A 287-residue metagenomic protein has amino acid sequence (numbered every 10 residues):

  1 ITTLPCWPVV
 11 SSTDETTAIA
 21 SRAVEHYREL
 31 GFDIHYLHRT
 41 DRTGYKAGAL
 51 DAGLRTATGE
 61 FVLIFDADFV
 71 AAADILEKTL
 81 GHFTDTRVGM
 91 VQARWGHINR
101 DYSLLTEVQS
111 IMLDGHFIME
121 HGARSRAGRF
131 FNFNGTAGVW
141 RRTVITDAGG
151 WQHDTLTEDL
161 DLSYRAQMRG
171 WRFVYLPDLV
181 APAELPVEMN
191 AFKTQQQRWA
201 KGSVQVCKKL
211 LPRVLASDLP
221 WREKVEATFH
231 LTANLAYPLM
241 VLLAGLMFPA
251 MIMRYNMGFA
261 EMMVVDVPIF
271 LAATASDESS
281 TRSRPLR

Functional and structural regions predicted by a protein language model:
I1-V10, H35-Y36, Q196: Hydrophobic targeting segments
L4, T146, D161: Cell-envelope/extracellular polymer assembly enzymes that use nucleotide-activated donors
V10-A20, D41-T43: A conserved acidic beta->alpha catalytic loop
D14, G44, F69-A71, G96-N99 (+2 more regions): A short, conserved beta-strand element in the Rossmann-like catalytic core that flanks the donor/metal-binding loop
R22-F61, A73-L156, Q167-M168, M189-W221 (+2 more regions): Long helical/loop segments within the catalytic core of UDP-sugar-dependent glycosyltransferases, especially the large
D154, S163-P182: Catalytic donor-sugar/metal-binding loop of nucleotide-sugar-dependent glycosyltransferases
H230-R287: Membrane-embedded multi-pass helical conduit in multi-pass membrane proteins, especially envelope-biosynthetic
